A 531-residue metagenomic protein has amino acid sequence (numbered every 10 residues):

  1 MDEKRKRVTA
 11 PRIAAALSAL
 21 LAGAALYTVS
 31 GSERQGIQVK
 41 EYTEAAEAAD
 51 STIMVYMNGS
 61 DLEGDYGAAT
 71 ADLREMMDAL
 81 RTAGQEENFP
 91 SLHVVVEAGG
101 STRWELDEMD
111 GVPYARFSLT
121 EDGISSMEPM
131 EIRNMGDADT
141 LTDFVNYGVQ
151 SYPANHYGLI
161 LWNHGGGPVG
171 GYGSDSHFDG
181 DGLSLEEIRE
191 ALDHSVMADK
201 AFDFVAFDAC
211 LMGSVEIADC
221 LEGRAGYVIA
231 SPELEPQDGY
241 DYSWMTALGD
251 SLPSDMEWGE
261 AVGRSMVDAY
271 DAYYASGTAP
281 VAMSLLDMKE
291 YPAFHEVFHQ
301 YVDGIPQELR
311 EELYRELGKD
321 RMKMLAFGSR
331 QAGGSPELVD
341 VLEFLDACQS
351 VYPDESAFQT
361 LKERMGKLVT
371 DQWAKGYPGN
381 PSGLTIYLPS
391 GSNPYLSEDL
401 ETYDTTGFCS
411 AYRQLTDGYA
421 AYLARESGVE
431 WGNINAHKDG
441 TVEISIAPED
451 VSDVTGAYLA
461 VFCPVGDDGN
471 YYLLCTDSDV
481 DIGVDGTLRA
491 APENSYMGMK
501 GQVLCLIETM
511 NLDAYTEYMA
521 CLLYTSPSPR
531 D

Functional and structural regions predicted by a protein language model:
M1-Q35: Gram-positive cell-envelope targeting signals
G36-P153: N-terminal extension/subdomain marker
T52-I53, S91-V95, N155-G158, D203-F204 (+2 more regions): Beta-sheet entry/capping signal
G158-Y240: Catalytic cores of nucleophile-dependent amide-cleaving enzymes
D181, E187-A191, D219, A225-E316: Catalytic-domain carbohydrate-binding cleft regions of carbohydrate-active enzymes
T278-A460, Y471-L473: Hard-cation-handling environments
Y458-G466, N470-L523: Long C-terminal appendages of very large multidomain proteins
Y524-D531: Conserved small/polar residues in nucleotide/adenosyl-binding loops
